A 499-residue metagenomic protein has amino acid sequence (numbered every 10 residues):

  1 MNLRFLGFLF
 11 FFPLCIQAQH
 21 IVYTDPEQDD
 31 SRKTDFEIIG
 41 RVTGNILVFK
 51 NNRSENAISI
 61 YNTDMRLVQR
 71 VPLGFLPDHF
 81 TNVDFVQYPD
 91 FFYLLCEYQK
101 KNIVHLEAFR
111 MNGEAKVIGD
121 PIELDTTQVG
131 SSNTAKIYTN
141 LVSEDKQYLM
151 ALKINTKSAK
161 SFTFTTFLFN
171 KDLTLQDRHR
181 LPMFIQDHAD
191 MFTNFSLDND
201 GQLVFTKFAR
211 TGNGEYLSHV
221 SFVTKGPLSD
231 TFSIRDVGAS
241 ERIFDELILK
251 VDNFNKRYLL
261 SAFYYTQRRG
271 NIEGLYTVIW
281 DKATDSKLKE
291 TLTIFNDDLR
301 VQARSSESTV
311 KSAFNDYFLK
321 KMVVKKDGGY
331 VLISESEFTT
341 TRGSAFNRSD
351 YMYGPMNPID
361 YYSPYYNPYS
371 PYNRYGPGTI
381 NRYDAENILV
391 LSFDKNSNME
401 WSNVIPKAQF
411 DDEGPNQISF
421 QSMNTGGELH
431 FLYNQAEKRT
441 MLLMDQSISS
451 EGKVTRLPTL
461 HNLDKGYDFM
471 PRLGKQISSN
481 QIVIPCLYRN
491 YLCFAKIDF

Functional and structural regions predicted by a protein language model:
M1-Y23, F499: Bacterial Sec-dependent N-terminal signal peptides
Q19-V86, N271, E290-S312, G376: Start-of-domain marker
E27-Q28, R66-V104, I118-A135, P182-F192 (+3 more regions): Blade-loop segments of beta-propeller domains
D30-I39, P77-V86, T127-N140, D187-F195 (+4 more regions): Repeated scaffold domains used in trafficking and secretory/extracellular systems, primarily beta-propellers
E37-E55, F85, P89-N102, K146-S158 (+6 more regions): Short beta-strand elements that form the blades of beta-propeller/WD-repeat-like and other beta-sheet-rich scaffold
S54-I60, K101-R110, S158-T166, G212-F222 (+6 more regions): Structural motif
L106-E114, T163-T174, L217-S229, E273-S286 (+3 more regions): Beta-propeller blade signature
R235-D245, K289-D316, S402-F420, E451-S478: Conserved blade-ending motifs and adjacent loop-strand segments that build the rim/top face of beta-propeller domains
